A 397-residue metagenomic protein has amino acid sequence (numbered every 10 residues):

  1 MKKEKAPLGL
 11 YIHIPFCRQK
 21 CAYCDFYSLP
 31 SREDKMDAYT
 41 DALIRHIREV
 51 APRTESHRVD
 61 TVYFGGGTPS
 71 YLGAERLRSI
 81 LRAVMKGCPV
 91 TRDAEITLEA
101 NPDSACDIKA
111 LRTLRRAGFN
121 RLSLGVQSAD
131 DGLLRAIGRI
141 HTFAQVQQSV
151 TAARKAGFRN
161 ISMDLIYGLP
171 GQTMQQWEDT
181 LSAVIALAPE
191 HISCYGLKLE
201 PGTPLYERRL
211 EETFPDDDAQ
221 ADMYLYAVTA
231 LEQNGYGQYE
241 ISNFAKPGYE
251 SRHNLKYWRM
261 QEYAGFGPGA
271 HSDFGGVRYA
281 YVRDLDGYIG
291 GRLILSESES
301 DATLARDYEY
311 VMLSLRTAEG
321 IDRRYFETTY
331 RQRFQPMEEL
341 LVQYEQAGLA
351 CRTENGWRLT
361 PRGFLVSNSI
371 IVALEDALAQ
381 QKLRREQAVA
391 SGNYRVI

Functional and structural regions predicted by a protein language model:
M1-L8, R18, R45, A347 (+2 more regions): Flexible, acidic/Gly-rich N-terminal and inter-domain linker regions that tether and position cofactor-handling modules
K5-G9, S28-R53, H57-Q332, G392-I397: C-terminal scaffold of the Radical SAM
I12: Conserved N-terminal Rossmann-fold NAD(P)-binding element of oxidoreductases
P15-F26: Local cysteine-cluster metal-coordination motifs and their immediate loop/turn environment, predominantly Fe-S cluster
R331-Q343: Short amphipathic alpha-helical interaction segments
E345-N355: A short, conserved structural fragment
G356-T360: Minor-groove-contacting beta-hairpin "wing" of winged helix-turn-helix DNA-binding domains
F364-I397: Short, amphipathic alpha-helical interaction segments positioned at domain boundaries
